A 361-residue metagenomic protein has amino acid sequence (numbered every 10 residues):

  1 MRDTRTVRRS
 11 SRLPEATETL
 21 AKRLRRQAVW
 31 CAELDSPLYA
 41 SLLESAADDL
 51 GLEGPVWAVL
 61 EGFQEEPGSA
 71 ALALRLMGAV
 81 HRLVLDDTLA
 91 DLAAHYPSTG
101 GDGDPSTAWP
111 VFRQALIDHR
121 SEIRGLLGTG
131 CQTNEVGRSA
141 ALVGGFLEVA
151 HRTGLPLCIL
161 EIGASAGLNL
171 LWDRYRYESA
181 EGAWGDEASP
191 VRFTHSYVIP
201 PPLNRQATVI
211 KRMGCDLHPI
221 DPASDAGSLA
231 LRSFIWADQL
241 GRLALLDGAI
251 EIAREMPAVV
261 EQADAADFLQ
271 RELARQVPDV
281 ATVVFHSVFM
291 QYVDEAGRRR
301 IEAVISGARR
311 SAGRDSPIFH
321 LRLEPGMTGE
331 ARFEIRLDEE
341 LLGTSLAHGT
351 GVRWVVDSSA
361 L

Functional and structural regions predicted by a protein language model:
R2-S121, G125-Q132, V136-L142: A short N-terminal interaction module
E66, A71, L83, A93-A115 (+4 more regions): Class I S-adenosyl-L-methionine-dependent methyltransferase module
I159-I162, F285-H286, F319-E324: Extended hydrophobic secondary-structure segments that form protein cores and membrane-embedded regions
A263-F268: Conserved SAM/SAH-binding loop
Q270-A274, G307-A308: Generic recognition of flexible, low-complexity loop/linker segments
T282-E295: A short SAM/SAH-binding and catalytic strip from SAM-dependent methyltransferases
Y292-L341: C-terminal substrate-binding/active-site "lid" region of AdoMet-derived donor-dependent transferases
G329-L361: A cross-taxonomic marker for long C-terminal extensions/tails that follow the last structured domain
